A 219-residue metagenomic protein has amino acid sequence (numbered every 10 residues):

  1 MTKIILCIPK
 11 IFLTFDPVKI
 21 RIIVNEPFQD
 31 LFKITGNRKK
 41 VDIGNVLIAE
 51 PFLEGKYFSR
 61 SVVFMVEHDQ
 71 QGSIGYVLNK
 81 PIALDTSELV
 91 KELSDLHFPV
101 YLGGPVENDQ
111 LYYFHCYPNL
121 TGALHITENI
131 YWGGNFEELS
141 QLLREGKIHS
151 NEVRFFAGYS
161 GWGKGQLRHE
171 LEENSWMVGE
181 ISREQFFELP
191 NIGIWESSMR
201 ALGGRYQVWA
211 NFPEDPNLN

Functional and structural regions predicted by a protein language model:
K3-I5, T14, K19-I23: Short, positively charged and aromatic/hydrophobic N-terminal segments
I22-F156, S160-N219: A short aromatic-anchored loop/beta-hairpin motif
